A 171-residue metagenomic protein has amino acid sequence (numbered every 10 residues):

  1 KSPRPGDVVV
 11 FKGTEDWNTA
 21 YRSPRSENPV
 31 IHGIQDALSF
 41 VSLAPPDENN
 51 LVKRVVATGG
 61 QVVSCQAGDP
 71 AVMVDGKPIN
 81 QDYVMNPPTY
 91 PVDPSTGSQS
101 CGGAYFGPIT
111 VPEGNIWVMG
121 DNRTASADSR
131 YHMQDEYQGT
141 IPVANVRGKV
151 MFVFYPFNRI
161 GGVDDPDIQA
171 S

Functional and structural regions predicted by a protein language model:
K1-S171: Soluble "head" domains of membrane/secretory-pathway proteins
